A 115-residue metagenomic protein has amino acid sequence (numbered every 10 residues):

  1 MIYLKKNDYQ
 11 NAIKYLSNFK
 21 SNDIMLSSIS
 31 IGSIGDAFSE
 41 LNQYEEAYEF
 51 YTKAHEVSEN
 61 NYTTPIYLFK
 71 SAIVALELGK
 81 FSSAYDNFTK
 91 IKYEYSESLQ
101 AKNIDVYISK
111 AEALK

Functional and structural regions predicted by a protein language model:
K6, N18-S28, V57-T63, I91-K102: Short solvent-exposed coil/turn linkers within tandem alpha-helical repeat scaffolds
